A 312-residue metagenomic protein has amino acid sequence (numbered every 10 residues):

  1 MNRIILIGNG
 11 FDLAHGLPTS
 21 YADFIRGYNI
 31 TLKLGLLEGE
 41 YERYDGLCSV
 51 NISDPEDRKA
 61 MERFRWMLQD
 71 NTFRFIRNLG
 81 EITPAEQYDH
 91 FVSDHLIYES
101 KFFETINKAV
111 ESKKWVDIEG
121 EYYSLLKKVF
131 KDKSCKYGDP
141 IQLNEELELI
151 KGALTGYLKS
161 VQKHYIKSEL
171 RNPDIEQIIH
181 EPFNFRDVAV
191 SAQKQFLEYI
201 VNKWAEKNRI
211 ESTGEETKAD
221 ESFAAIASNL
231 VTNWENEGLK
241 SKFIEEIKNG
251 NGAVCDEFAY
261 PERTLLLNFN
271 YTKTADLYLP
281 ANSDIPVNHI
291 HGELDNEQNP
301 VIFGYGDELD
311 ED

Functional and structural regions predicted by a protein language model:
M1-I52: An N-terminal structural lobe/cap that precedes and organizes the functional/catalytic core across diverse proteins
Y44-D312: Extended, H/D-rich, highly charged conserved domains that either
